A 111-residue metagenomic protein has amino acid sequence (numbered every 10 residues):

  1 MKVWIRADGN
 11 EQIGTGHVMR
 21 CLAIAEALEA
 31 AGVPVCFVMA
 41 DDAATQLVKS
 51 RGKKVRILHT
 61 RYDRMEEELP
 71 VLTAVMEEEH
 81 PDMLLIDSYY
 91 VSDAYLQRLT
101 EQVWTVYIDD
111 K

Functional and structural regions predicted by a protein language model:
M1-W4: Extreme N-terminal starter segment of soluble prokaryotic enzymes
R6-T15, R20-A27, V33, V38-K111: Active-site and donor-binding regions of nucleotide-sugar-utilizing enzymes
